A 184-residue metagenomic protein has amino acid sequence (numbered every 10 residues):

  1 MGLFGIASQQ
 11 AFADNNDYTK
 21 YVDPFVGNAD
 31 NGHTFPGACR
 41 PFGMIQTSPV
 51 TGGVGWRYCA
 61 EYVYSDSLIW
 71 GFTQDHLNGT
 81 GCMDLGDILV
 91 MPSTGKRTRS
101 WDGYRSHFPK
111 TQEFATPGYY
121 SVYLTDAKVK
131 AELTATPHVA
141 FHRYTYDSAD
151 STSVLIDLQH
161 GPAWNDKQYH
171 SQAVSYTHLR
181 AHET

Functional and structural regions predicted by a protein language model:
M1-D14: Bacterial Sec-dependent N-terminal signal peptides
A13-R180: Accessory carbohydrate-recognition regions in carbohydrate-active enzymes
